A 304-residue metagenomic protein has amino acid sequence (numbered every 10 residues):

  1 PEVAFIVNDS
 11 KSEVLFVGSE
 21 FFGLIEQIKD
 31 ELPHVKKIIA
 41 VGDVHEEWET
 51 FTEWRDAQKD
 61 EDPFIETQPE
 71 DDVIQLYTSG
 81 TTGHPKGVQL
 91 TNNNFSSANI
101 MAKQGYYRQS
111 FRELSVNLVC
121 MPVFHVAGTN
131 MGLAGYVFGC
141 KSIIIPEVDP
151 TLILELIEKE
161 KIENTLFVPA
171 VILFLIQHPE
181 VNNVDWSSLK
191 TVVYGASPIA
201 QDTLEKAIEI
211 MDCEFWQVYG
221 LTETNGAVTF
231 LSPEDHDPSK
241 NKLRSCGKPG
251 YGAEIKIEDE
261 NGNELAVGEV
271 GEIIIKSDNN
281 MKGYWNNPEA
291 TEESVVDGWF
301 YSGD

Functional and structural regions predicted by a protein language model:
V14, F22-P69: ANL superfamily adenylate-forming
G18-E20, G42, P169-A170, Y219: Short secondary-structure boundary segments
I38-H45, W216-E223, C246-P249: Beta-strand->loop->alpha-helix junctions that form or flank phosphate-binding loops in nucleotide-handling enzymes
K59-E70, Q75-L118, N130, C140: Conserved adenylate-forming
S96-V116, F124-E163, H178: Conserved AMP-binding/adenylation subdomain of ANL enzymes
V137, I162-F167, I176-K240, E254: Gly/Ser/Thr-rich phosphate-binding loop
R244-C246, N263-G268, E272-D304: Conserved ATP-binding/catalytic segment of the ANL
